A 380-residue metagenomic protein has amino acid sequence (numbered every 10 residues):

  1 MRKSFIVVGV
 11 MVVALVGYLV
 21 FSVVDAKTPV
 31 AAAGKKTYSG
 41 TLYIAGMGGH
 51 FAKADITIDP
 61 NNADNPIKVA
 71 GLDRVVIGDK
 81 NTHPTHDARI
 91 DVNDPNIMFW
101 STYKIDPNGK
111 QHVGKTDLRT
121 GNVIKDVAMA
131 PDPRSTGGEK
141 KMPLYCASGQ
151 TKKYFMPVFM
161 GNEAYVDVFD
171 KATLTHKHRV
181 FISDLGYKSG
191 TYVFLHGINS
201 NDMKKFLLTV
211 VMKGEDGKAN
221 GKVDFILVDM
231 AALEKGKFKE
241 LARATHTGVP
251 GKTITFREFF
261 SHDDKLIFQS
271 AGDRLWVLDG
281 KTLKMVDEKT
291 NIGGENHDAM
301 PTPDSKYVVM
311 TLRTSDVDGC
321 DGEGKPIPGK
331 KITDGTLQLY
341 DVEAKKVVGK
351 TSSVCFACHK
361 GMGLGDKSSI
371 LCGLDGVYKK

Functional and structural regions predicted by a protein language model:
M1-G9: N-terminal Sec-pathway targeting helices
G9-V10, N96: Enrichment for repetitive, rod-forming helical segments
V10-Y18: Bacterial N-terminal signal peptides
L19, V23-K380: Predominantly soluble domains enriched in secretory-pathway, periplasmic, or organellar proteins
